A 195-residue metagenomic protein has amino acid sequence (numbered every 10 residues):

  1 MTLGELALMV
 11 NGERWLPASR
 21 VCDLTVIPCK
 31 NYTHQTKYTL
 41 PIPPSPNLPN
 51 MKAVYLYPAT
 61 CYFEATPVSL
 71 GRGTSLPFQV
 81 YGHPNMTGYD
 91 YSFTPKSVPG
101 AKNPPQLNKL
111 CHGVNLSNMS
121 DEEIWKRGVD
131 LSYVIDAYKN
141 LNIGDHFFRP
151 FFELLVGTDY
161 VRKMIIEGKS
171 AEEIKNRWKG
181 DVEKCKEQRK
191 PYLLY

Functional and structural regions predicted by a protein language model:
M1-K109: C-terminal and late-domain segments of enzyme folds
P41-L56, V80, I165-D181, L194-Y195: Short, Lys/Arg-enriched charge-dense amphipathic segments
L76-P77, Y81-R177, E183: Conserved functional hotspot residues or short segments at active or partner-binding sites across diverse domains
E183-L193: Flexible, low-complexity junctional segments that flank or bridge functional domains
